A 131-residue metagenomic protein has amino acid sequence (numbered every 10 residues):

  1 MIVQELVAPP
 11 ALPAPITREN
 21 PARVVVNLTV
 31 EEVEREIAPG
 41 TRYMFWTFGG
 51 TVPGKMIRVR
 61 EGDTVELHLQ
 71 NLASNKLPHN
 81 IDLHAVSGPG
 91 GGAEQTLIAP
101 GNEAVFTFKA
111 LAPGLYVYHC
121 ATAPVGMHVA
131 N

Functional and structural regions predicted by a protein language model:
M1-H79, L83-V105: N-terminal, post-signal-peptide metal-ligating segments of extracellular/periplasmic oxidoreductases, dominated by
G40, P113-L115: Generic intrinsically disordered, low-complexity segments enriched for polar/acidic and small residues
E66, L115-V117: Short, conserved beta-strand segments of beta-strand-rich sandwich/propeller modules, principally
Q70-L72, A121-V125: Beta-strand-rich extracellular modules
I81, Y118-C120: Cysteine-centered loop/knuckle micro-motif
M127-N131: Short, intrinsically disordered, charge-balanced linker/junction segments flanking boundaries in proteins
